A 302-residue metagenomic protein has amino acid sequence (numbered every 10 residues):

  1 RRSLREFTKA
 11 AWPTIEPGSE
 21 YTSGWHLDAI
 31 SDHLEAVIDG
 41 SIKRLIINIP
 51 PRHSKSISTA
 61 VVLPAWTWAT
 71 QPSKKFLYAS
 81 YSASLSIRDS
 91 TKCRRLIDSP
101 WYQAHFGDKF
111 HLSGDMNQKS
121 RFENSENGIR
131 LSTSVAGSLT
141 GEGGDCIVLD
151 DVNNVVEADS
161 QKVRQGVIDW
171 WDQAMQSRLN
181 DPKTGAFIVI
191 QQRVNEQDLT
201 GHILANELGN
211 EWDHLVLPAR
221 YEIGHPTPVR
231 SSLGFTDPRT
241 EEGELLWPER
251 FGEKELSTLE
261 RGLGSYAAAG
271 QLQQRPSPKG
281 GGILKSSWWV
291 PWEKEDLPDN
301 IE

Functional and structural regions predicted by a protein language model:
R1-K43, D299: N-terminal accessory segments
S41-V62: Walker A/P-loop
R44-I46, K75-L77, I129, C146 (+2 more regions): Residue-level preference for the first positions of well-ordered beta-strands
T59-Q71: Walker A/P-loop NTP-binding motif
A79-A136: Conserved nucleotide-state-sensing and coupling region of NTP-binding domains
K119-A174: Conserved RecA-like ASCE ATPase "motif II neighborhood" in helicase/translocase motors
G166-G224: Replace "adjacent to P-loop NTPase cores in ATP/GTP-dependent enzymes" with "adjacent to NTP-binding cores
V229-E302: ATPase catalytic-site recognition across NTP-hydrolyzing enzymes
